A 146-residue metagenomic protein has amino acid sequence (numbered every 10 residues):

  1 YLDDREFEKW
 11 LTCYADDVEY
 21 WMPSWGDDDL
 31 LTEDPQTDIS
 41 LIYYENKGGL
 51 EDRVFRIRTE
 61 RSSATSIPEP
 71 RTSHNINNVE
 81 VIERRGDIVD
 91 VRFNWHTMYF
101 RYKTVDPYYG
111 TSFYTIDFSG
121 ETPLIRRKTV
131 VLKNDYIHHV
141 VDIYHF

Functional and structural regions predicted by a protein language model:
D4-D17, W21: Short, well-ordered alpha-helical segments enriched in acidic and aromatic residues
R5, K9, E45, T111: Short, well-structured alpha-helical interface segments that form or flank functional binding sites
D16-V91: A solvent-exposed, acidic/Ser-Thr-rich amphipathic alpha-helical stretch
G86-R92, Y102, Y109-V141: Short beta-strand edge/turn micro-motifs at domain boundaries
Y99: Catalytic core of tubulin tyrosine ligase-like
D142-F146: Short hydrophobic/aromatic patches at helix-to-coil boundaries
